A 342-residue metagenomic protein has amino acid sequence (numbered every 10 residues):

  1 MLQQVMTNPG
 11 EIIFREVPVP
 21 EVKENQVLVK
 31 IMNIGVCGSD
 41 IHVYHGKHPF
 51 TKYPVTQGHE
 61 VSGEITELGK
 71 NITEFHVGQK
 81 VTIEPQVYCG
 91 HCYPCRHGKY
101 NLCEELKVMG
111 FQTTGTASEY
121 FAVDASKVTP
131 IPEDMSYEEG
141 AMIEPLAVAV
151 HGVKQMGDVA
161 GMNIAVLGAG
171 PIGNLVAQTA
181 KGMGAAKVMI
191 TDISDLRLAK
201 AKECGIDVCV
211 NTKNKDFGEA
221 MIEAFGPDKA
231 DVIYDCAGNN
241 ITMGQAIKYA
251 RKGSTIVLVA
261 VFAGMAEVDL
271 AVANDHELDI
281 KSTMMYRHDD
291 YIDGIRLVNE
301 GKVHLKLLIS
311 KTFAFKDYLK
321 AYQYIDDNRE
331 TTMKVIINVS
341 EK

Functional and structural regions predicted by a protein language model:
Q3, G244-K248, H288-K342: C-terminal hydrophobic helical "lid"/dimerization subdomain of Rossmann-like NAD(P)H-dependent oxidoreductases
Q3-E21, G38-E67, T82-I83, Y100-T114: N-terminal glycine-rich cofactor-binding segment
P20-I34, K47-Y93, K127, P132-D134: Glycine-rich beta-strand-centered segment in the early N-terminal region that forms part of a ligand/cofactor-binding
K47, I193-S194, F262, Y286: Residues in the short beta-alpha loop(s) of Rossmann-like NAD(P)-binding domains
C89-L167, K306: NAD(P)H dinucleotide-binding glycine-rich loop of Rossmann-like/cofactor-binding domains, especially the beta1-alpha1
M135-N214: Mid-domain Rossmann-like dinucleotide-binding core that forms the NAD(H)/NADP(H) cofactor-binding site
M156-A160, A199, C204-D279, L319: Glycine-rich cofactor phosphate-binding loops and adjacent beta1-alpha1 units of small-molecule cofactor enzyme domains
